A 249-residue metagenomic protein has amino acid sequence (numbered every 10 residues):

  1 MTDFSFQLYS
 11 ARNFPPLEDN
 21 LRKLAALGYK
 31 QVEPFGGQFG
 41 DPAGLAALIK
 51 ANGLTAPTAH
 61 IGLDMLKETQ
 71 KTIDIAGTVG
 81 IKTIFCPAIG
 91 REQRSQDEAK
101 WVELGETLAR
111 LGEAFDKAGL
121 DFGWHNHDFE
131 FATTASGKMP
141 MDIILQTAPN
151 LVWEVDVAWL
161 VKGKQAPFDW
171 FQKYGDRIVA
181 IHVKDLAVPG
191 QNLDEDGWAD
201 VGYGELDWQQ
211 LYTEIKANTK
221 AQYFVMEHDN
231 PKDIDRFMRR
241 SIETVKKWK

Functional and structural regions predicted by a protein language model:
M1-A26, Q38, G77-G80, A135-V152 (+1 more regions): Histidine-acidic metal/acid-base catalytic patches
M1-T83: N-terminal pre-domain/capping segments
F4-L8, V32-P34, A56-I61, I84-C86 (+4 more regions): Hydrophobic faces of well-ordered beta-strands that scaffold small-molecule active sites in alpha/beta enzyme cores
R22, Q31, M65-W153, K162 (+1 more regions): Active-site acidic/histidine proton-transfer and metal-coordination neighborhood in alpha/beta enzyme cores
G37, G62, I89, D128 (+1 more regions): Residue-level "edge-of-site" marker
H60-G62, G90, S95-E98, A158 (+1 more regions): The substrate-binding groove and active-site-proximal loops of carbohydrate-active enzymes, especially glycoside
